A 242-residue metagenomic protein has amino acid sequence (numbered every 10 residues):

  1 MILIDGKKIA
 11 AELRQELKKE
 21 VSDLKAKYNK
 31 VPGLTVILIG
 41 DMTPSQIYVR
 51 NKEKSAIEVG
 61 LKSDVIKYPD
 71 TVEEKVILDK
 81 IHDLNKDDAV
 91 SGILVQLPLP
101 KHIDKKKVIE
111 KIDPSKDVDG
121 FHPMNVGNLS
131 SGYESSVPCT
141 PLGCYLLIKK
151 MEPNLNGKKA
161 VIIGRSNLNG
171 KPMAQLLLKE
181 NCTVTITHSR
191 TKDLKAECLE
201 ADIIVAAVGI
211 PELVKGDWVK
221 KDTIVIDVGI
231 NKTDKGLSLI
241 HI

Functional and structural regions predicted by a protein language model:
M1-Y28: Positively charged, low-complexity intrinsically disordered leader regions
L34, A56-D70, V184-T185: Short beta-strand elements in bilobed, periplasmic/extracellular small-molecule ligand-binding domains
G40, D64-E74, S189-R190: Short beta->alpha junction loops
P44-E53, P138-V214, W218, I224: Glycine-rich phosphate/diphosphate-binding loop of Rossmann-like nucleotide-binding domains
V76-D88: Short, well-structured alpha-helical segments in soluble
A89-L99, D104-K107, A201-D234: Glycine-rich phosphate-binding loop
V95-N156, M173: Anion-binding alpha/beta catalytic cores of soluble intermediary-metabolism enzymes, centered on
I240-I242: Conserved small/polar residues in nucleotide/adenosyl-binding loops
